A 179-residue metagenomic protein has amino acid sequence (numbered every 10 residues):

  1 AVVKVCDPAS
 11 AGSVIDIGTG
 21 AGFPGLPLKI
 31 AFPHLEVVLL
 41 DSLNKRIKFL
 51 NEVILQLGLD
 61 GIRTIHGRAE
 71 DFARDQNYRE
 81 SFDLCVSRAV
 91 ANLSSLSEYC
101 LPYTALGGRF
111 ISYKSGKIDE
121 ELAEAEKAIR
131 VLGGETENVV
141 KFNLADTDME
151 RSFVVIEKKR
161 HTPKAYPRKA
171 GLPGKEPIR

Functional and structural regions predicted by a protein language model:
A1-A91, S97: Conserved SAM/SAH cofactor-binding pocket of Class I
L28, K114, I156: Residue-level signal for inorganic ion chemistry
F32, T104-L106: Helix-to-beta-strand junctions that scaffold the AdoMet/dcAdoMet cofactor pocket in Class I SAM-dependent enzymes
R46-K48, I118, L122: Short alpha-helix immediately C-terminal to the canonical SAM-binding loop
N51, S97-L101, A123-E124, P167-R168: Short amphipathic alpha-helical segments
E70, S115-D119, L144: Short "lid" loop at the C-terminus of a central beta-strand within the Rossmann-like core of SAM-dependent
G107-K117: Conserved beta-strand signature within the Rossmann-like core of class I S-adenosyl-L-methionine
A123-R179: SAM/dcSAM-binding transferase cores
